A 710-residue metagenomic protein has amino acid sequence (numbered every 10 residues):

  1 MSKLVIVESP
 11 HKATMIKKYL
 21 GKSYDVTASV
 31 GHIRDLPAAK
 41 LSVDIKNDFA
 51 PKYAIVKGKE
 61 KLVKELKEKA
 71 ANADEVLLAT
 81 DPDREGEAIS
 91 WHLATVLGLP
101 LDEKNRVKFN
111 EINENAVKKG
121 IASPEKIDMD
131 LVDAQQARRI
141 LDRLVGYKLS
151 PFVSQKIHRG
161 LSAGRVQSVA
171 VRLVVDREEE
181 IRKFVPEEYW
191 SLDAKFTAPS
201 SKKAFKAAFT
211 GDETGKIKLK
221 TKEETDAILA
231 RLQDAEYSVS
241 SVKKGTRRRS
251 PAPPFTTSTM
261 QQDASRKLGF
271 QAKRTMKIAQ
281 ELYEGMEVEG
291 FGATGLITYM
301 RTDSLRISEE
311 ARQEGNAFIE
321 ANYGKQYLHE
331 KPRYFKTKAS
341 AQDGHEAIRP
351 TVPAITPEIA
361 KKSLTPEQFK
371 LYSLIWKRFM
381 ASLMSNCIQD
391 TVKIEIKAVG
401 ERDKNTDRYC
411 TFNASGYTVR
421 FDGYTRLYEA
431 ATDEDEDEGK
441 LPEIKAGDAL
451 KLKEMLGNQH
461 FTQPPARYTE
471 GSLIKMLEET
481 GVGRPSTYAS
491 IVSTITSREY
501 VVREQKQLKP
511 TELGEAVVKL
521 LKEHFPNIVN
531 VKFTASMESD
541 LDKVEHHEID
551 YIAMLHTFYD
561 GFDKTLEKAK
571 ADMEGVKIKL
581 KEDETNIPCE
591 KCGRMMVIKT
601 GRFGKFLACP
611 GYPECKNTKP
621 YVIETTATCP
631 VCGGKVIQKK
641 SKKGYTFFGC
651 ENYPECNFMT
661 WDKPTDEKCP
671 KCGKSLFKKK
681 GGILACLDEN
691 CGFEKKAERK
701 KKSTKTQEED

Functional and structural regions predicted by a protein language model:
M1, D81-P82, H158-S162, K244-P253 (+3 more regions): Conserved short loop/turn motifs at secondary-structure junctions
M1-R139, K148, G211, K222 (+4 more regions): Intrinsically disordered, low-complexity regulatory segments
S2-K3, Y24, S150, K183 (+3 more regions): Basic, low-complexity terminal or inter-domain segments flanking catalytic cores
T14-A38, S168-K218, S382-D437: Structured, non-catalytic alpha/beta "coupling" segments that mediate domain-domain communication and provide generic
N115-A194, G245: C-terminal or mid-to-C-terminal helical accessory/interaction module adjacent to the motor/catalytic core
R138-L149, V166, F196, R247-T259 (+3 more regions): Core structural elements
G215-P253, D448: Metal- or metallocofactor-binding catalytic centers and their adjacent structured scaffolds across diverse enzyme
V239-V242, S250-A264, F291-M300, P464-M476 (+1 more regions): Short acidic, hydrophobic short linear motifs in intrinsically disordered regions
